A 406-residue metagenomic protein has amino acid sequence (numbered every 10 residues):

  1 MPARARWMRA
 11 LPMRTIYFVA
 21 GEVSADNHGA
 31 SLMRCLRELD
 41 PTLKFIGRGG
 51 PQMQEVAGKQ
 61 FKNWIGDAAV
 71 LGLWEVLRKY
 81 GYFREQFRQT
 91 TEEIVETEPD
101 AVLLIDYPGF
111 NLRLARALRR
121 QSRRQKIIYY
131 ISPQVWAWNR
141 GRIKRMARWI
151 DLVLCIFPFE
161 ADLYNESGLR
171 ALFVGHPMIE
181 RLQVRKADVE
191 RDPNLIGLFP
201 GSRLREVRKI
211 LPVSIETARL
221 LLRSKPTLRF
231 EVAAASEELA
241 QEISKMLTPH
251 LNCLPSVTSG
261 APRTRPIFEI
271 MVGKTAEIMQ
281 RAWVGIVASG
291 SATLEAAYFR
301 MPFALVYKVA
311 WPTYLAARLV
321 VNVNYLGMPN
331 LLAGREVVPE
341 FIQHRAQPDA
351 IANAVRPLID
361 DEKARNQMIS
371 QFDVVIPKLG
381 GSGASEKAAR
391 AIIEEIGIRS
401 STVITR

Functional and structural regions predicted by a protein language model:
R6-R406: Nucleotide-activated sugar donor-binding and catalytic core shared by glycosyltransferases and related lipid-linked
